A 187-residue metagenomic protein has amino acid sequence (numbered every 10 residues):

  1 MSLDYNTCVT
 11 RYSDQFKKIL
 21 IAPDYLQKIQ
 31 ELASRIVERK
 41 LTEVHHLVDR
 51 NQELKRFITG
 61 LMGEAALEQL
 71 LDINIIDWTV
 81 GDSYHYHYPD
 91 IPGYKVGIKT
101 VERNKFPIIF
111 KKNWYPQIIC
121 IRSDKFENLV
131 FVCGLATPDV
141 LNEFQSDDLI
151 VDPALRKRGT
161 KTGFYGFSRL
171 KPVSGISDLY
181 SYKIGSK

Functional and structural regions predicted by a protein language model:
M1-P92, K99-K187: Nucleic-acid endonuclease domains
